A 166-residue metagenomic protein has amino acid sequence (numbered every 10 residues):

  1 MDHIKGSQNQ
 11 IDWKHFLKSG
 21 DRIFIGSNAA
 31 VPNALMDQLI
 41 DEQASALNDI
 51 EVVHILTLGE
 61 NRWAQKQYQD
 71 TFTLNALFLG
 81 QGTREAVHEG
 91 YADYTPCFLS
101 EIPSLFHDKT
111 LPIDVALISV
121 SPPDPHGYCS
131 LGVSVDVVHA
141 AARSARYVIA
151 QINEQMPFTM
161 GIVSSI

Functional and structural regions predicted by a protein language model:
M1-I166: Conserved alpha/beta enzyme-core scaffold
